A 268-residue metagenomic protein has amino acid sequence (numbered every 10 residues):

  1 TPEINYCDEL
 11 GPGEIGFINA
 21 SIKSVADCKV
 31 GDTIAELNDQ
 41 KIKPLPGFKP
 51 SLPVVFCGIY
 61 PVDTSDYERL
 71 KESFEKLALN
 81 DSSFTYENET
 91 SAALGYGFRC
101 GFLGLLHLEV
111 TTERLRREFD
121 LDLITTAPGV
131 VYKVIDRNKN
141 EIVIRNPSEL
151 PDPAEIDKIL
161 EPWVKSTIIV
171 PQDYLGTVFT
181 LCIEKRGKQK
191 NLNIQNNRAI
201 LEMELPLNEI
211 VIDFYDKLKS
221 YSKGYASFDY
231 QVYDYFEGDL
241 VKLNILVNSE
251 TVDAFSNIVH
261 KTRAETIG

Functional and structural regions predicted by a protein language model:
T1-G268: Structural and coupling elements of P-loop NTPases
